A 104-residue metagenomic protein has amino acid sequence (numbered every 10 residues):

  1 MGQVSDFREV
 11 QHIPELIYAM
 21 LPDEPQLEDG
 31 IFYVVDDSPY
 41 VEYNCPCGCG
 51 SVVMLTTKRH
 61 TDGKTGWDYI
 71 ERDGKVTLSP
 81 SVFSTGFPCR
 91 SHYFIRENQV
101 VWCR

Functional and structural regions predicted by a protein language model:
M1-E42, G50-R104: Replace "small metal-dependent catalytic modules" with "small catalytic or cofactor-binding modules
